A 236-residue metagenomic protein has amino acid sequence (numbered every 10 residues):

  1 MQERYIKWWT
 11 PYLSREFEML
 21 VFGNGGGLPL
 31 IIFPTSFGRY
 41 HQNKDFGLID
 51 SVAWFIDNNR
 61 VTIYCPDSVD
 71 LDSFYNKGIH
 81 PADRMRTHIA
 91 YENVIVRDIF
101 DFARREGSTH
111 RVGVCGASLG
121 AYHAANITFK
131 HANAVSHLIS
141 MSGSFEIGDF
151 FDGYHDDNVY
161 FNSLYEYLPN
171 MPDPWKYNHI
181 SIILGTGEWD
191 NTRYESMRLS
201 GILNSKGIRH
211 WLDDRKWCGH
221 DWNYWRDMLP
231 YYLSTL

Functional and structural regions predicted by a protein language model:
M1-L236: Non-catalytic cap/lid and distal C-terminal segments of serine-dependent acyl enzymes
